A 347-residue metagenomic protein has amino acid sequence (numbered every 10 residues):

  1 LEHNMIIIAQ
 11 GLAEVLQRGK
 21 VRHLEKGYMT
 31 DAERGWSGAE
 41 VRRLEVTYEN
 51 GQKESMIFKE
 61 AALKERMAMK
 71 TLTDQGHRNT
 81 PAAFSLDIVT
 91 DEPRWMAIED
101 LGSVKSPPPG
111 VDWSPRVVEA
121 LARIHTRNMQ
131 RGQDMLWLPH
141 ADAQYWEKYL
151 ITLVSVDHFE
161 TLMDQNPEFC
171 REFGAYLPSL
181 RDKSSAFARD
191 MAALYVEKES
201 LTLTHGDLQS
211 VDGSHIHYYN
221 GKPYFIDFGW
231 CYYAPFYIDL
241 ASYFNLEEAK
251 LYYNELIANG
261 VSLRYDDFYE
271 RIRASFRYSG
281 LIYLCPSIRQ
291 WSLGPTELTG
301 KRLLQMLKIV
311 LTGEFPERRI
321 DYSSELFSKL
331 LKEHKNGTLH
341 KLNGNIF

Functional and structural regions predicted by a protein language model:
L1-R94, A192, V196-T202, H217-P223 (+1 more regions): Conserved NTP-binding catalytic cores of kinases and kinase-like/nucleotidyltransferase enzymes across multiple kinase
S55-A61, E99-L101, D227-G229: Active-site ExK catalytic segment of metal-dependent nucleases
S85-V117: Conserved structural core of kinase catalytic domains
V104-A143: Conserved kinase catalytic-core helix
W137-A193, K341-I346: Active-site catalytic-loop/activation-segment of kinase and kinase-like phosphoryl-transfer enzymes
L203, H217-S262: Active-site Asp-x-Gly
L203-G206, S210: Catalytic-loop of the protein kinase fold
I282-F347: ATP/Mg2+ or Mg2+-diphosphate-binding catalytic cores that bind nucleotide phosphates or diphosphates via glycine-rich
